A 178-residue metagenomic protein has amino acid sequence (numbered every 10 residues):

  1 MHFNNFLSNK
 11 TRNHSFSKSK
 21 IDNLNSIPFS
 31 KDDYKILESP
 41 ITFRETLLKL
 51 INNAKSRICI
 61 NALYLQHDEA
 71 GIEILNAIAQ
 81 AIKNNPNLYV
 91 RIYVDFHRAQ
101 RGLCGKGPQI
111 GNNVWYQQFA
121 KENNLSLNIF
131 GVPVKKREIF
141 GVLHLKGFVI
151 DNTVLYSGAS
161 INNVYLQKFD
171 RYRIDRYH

Functional and structural regions predicted by a protein language model:
M1-F3: Non-Sec secretion/translocation targeting segments of pathogen effectors
F6-N53, Q66-H178: HKD-type phospholipase D/PLD-like phosphodiesterase module
